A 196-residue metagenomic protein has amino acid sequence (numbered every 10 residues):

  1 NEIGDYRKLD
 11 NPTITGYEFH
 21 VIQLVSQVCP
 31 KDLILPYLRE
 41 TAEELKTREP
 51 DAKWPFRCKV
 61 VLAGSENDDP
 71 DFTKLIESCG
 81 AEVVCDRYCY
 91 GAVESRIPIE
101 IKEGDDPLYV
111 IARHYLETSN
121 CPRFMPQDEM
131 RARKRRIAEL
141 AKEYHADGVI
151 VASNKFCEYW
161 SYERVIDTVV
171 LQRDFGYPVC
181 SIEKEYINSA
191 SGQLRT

Functional and structural regions predicted by a protein language model:
N1-P98, P126: A charged, amphipathic alpha-helical module
N67-D71, G91-I97, K134-R135, F156-W160 (+1 more regions): Flexible loop/turn segments at secondary-structure boundaries
C85-A132: Flexible internal linker/loop segments at domain or repeat junctions
D128-H145, E163-I166: A short, acidic, amphipathic alpha-helical segment used as a generic capping/interface helix at domain edges
T168, C180-T196: C-terminal regions of proteins
F175-Y177: A short helix->loop->beta-strand "cap" motif at the edges of active sites that frequently abuts
